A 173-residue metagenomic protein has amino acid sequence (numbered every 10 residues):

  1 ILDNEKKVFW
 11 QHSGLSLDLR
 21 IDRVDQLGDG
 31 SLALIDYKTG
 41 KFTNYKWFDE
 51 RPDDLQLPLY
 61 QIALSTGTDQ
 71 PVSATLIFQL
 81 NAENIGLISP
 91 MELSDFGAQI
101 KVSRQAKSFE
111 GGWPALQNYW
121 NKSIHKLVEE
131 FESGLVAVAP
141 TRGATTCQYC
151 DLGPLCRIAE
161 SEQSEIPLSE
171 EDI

Functional and structural regions predicted by a protein language model:
I1-I173: RecB-family 4Fe-4S metal-dependent nuclease core
